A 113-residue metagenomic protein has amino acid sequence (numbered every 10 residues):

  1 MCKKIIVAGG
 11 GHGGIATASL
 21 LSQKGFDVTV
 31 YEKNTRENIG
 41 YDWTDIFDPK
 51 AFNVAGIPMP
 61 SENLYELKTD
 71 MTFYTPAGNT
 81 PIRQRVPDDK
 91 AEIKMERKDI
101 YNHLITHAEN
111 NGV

Functional and structural regions predicted by a protein language model:
M1-G13: Beta1/beta-strand and adjacent pyrophosphate-binding region of the FAD-binding site in flavoprotein oxidoreductases
I6-A8, S22-D42: Glycine-rich FAD pyrophosphate-binding loop
G10, L20, K24, T106-V113: Predominantly flavin-linked oxidoreductase catalytic cores and closely associated redox partners
G10, R36, K90-E92: Flexible, glycine/proline-enriched loop segments at strand-loop-helix junctions that form or flank small-ligand binding
A16-T17: Hydrolases whose catalytic domains are alpha/beta-hydrolase-1, hotdog thioesterase, or metallo-beta-lactamase-like
N34-P76: N-terminal FAD cofactor-binding segment of flavoenzymes
L67, F73-V113: Conserved N-terminal helical subregion
